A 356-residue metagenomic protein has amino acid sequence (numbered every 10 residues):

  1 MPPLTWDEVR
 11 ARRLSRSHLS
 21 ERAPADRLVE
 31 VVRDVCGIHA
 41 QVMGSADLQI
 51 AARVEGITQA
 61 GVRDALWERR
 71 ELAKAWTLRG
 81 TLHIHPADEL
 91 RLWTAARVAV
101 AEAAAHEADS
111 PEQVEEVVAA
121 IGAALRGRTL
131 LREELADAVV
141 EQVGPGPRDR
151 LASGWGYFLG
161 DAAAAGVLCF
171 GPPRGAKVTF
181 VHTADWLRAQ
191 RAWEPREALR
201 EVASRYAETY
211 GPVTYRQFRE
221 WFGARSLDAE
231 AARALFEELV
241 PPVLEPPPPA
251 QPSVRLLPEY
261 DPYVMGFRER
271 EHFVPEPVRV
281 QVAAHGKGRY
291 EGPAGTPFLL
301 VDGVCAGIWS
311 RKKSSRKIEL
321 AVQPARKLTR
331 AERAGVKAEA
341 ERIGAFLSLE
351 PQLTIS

Functional and structural regions predicted by a protein language model:
M1-D149, E319: Phosphate-backbone binding and catalysis cores of DNA-processing enzymes
A65, L131-V140, A162, Y215-E220 (+1 more regions): A short acidic, leucine-rich amphipathic alpha-helix
W67-T77, T81-L82, A164-P173, E237-V243 (+1 more regions): A short, conserved structural fragment
I84-L92, R174-W193, L244-P249: Short, cationic-aromatic polyanion-contact patches
E112-T129, P195-V213: Positively charged, polyanion-binding regions of nucleic-acid-associated proteins
G211-P249: Anionic-ligand-binding alpha/beta catalytic cores of soluble enzymes and soluble regulatory domains that recognize
L235-H285: Non-catalytic regulatory appendages
Q281-S356: Glycine-rich, small/acidic residue-mixed loop/short-helix segments
